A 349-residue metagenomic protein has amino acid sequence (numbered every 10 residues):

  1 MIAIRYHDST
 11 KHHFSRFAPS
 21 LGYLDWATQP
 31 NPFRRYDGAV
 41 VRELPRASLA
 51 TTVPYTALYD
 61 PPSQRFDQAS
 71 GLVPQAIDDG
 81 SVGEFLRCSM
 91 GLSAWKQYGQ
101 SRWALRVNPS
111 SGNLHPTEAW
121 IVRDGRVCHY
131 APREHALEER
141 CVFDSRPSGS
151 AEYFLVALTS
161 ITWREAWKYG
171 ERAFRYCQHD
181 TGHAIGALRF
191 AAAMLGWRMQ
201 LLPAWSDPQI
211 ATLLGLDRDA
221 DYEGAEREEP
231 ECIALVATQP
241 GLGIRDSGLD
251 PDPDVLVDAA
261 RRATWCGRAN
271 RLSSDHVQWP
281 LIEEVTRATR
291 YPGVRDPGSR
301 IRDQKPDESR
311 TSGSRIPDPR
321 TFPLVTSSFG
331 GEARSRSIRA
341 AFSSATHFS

Functional and structural regions predicted by a protein language model:
M1-S349: N-terminal accessory segments that position/regulate proteins before the catalytic core
